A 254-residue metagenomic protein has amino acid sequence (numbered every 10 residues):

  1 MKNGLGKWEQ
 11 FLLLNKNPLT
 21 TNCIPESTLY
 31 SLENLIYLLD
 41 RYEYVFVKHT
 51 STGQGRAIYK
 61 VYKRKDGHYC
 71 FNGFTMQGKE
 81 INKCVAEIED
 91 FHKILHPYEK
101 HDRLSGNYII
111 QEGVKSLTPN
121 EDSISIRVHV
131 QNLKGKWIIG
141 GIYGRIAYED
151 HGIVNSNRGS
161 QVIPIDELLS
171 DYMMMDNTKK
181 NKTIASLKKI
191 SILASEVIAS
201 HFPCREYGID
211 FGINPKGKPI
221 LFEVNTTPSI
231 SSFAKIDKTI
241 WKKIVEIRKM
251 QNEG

Functional and structural regions predicted by a protein language model:
M1-G6, S170-K189, E196, S200-C204 (+1 more regions): C-terminal active-site "lid" helix and adjoining low-complexity regulatory extension at the edge of ATP-using catalytic
M1-I58, K63, H68: A conserved helix-loop-beta module that forms one wall/lid of the active-site cleft in ATP-utilizing catalytic domains
Y42, F74-V162: Phosphate-binding site of ATP-dependent enzymes
G53, L117-E121, F202: Short glycine/serine/proline-enriched coil/turn segments at secondary-structure junctions
R56, I124-I126, I209: Change "...and in nucleic-acid phosphodiester-cleaving endonucleases..." to "...and in nucleic-acid processing enzymes
R64, H129-L133, G212-K216: Short beta-strand micro-motifs enriched in acidic
Y98-V114, Y148-G212, R248: A long amphipathic alpha-helix within ATP-dependent nucleotide-binding catalytic cores
